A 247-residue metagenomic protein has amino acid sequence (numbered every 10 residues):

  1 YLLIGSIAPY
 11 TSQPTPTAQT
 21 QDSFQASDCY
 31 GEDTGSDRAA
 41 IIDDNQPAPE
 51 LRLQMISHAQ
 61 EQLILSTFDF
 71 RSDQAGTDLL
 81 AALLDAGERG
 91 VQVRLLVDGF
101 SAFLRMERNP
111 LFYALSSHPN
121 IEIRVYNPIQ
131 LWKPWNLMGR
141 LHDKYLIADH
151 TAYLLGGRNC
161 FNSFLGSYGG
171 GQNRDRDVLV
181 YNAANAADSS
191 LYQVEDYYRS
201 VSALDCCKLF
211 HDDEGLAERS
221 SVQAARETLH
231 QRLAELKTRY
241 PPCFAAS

Functional and structural regions predicted by a protein language model:
Y1-I121, L131-D143, A148-S247: Charged, low-complexity intrinsically disordered terminal segments
P128: Short loop/turn segments at beta-alpha junctions that line or gate ligand-sensing/allosteric surfaces
